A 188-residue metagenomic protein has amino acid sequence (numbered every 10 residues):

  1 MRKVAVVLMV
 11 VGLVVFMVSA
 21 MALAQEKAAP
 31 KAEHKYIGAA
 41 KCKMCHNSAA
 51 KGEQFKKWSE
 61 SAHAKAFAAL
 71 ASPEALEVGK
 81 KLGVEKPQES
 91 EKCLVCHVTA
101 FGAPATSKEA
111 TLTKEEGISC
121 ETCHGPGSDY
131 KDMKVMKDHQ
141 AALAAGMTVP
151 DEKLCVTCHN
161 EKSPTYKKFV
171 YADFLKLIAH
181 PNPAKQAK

Functional and structural regions predicted by a protein language model:
M1-Q25: N-terminal export/membrane-targeting signals
M21-E116, E121, G127-P150, F169-K188: Sequence context of c-type cytochrome heme-c attachment sites
D151-C158: Alpha-helical multi-pass transmembrane bundles of energy-transducing inner-membrane proteins
